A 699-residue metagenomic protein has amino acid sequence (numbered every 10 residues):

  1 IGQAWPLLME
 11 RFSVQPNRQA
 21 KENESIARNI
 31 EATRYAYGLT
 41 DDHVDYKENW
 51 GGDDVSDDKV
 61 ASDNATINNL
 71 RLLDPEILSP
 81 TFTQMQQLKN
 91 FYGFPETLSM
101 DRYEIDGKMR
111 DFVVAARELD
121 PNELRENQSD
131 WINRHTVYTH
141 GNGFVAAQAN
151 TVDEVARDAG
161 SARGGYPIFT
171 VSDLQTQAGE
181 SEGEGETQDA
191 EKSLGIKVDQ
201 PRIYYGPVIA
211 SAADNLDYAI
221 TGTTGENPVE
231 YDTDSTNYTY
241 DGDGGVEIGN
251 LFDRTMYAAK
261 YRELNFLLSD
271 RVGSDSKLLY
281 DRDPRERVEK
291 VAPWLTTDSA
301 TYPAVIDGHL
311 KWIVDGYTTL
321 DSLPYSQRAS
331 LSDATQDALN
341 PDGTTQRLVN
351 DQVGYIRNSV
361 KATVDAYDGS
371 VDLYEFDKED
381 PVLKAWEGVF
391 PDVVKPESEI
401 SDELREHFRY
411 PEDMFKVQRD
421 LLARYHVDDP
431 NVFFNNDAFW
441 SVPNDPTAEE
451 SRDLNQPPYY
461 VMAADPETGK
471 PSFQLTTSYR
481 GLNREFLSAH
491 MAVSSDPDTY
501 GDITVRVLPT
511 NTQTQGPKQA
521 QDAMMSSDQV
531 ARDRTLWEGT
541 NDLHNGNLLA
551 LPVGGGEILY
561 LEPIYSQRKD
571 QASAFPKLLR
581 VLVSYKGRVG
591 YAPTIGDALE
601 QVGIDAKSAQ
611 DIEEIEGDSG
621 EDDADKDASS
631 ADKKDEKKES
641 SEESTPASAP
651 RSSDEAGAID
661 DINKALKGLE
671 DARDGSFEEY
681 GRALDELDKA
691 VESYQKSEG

Functional and structural regions predicted by a protein language model:
I1-R673, E678-E698: Soluble extracytoplasmic regions of secretory-pathway and membrane proteins
